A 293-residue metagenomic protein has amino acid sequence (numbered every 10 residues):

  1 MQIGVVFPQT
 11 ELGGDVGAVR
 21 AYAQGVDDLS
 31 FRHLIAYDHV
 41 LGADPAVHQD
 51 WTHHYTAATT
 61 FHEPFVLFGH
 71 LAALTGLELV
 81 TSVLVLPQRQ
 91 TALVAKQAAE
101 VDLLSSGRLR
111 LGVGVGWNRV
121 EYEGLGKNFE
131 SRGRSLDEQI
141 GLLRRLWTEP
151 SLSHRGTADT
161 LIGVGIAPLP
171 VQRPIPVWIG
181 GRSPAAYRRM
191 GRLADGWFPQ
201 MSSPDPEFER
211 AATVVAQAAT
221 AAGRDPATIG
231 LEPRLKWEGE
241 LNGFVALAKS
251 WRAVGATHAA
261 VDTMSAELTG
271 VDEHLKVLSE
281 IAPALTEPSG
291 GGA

Functional and structural regions predicted by a protein language model:
M1-A293: Active-site-adjacent structural elements that line small-molecule/cofactor binding pockets in enzymes
